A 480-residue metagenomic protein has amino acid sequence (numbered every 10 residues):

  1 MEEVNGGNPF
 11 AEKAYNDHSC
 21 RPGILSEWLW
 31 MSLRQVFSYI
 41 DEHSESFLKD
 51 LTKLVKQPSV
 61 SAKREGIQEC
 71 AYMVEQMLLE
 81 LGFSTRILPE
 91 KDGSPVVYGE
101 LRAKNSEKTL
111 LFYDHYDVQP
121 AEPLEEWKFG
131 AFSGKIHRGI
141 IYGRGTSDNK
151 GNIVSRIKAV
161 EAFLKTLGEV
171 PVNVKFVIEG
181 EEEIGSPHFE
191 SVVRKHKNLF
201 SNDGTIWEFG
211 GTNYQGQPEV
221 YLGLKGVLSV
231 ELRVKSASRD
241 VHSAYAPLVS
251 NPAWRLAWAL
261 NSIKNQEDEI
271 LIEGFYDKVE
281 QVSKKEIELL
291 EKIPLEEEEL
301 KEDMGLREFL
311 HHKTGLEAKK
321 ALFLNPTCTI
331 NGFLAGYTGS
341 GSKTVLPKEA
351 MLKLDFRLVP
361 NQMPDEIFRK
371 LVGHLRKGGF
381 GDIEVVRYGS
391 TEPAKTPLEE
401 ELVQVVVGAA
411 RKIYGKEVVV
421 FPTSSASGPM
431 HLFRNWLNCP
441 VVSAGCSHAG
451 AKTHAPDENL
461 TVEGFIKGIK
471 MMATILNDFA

Functional and structural regions predicted by a protein language model:
G6-G7, G23: Residue-identity detector for glycine
W28-W30: Tryptophan (W) side chains
S32-T146, K165-V172, L354: Acidic/His- and Gly-rich active-site-bordering loop/insert found across diverse amide/peptide-bond hydrolases
Y116-V118, V177-G185, E208-N213, S236-S238 (+2 more regions): Acidic, glycine-rich active-site loops and adjacent beta-strand->loop/helix elements that engage anionic groups
I141, S147-G223, A480: Acidic/histidine-rich catalytic neighborhood of metal-dependent amide-processing enzymes
S191, A246-D268: A short core secondary-structure module
Y214-Q215, L271-E349, R357-K370, G378 (+1 more regions): An extended, acidic, His-containing surface patch that forms the Zn2+-binding/catalytic region of metallohydrolases
